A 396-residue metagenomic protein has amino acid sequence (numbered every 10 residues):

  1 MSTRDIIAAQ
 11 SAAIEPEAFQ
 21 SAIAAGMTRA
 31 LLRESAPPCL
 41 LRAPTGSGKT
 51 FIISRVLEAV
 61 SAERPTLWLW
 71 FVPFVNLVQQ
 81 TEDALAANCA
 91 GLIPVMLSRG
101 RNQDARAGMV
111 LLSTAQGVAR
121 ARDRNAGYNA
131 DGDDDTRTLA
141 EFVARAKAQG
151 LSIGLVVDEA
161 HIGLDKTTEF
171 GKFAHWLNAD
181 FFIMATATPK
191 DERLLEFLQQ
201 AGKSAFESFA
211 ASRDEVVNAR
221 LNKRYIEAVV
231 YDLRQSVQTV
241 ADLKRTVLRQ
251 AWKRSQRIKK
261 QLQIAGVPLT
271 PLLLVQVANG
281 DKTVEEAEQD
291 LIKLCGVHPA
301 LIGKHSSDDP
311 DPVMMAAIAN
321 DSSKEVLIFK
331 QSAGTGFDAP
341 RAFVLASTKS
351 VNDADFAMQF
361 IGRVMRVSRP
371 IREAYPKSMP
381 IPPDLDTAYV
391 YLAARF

Functional and structural regions predicted by a protein language model:
S2-R42: Conserved pre-motif I regulatory segment
E34-V56: Walker A/P-loop
T50-R55, R64-C89, T114-G117, A278-G280: Conserved Walker A/P-loop ATP-binding site and its immediately adjacent core in helicase/helicase-like ATPase domains
A90-T136: Inter-Walker segment of RecA-like/P-loop motor cores
D123-I183: SF2 helicase catalytic motif II
G154, D309-F396: Conserved RecA-like P-loop NTPase helicase motor core
D165-Y225: Post-DEXD/H (motif II) to motif III coupling segment of the RecA-like Helicase ATP-binding lobe
A205-H305: Conserved interdomain linker/interface between the two RecA-like ATPase lobes of SF2 helicase motors
